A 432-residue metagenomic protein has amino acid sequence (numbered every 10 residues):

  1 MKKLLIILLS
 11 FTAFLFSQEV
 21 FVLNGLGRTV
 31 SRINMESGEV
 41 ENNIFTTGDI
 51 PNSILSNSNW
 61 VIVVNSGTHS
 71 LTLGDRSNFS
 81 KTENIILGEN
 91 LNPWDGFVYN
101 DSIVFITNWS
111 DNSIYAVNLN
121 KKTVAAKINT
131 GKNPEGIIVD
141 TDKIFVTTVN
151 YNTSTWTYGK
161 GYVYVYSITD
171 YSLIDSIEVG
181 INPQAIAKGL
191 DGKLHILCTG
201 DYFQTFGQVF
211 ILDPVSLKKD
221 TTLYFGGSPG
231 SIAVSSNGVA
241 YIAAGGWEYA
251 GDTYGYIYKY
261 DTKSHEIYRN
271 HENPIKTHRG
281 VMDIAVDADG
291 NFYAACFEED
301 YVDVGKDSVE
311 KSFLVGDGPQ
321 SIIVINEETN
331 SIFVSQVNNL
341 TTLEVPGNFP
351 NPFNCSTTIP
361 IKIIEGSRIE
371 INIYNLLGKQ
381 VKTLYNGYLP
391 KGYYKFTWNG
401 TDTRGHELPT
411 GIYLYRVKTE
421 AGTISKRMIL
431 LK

Functional and structural regions predicted by a protein language model:
M1-L4, K432: Positively charged n-region of N-terminal signal peptides that target proteins for export
K3-F14: Sec-dependent N-terminal signal peptides
F16-I332: Predominantly soluble domains enriched in secretory-pathway, periplasmic, or organellar proteins
G316, G387-Y394: Short proline/glycine- and polar residue-rich coil/turn motifs
F333-F349, F353-N375, T383-N386, K395-N399: Glycine-centered coil/turn sites that cap beta-strands in beta-rich domains
N375, D402, T419-A421: Surface-exposed loop/turn motifs at beta-strand-loop junctions within extracellular Ig-like and Fibronectin type III
K391, F396-T397, H406-K432: C-terminal tail/sorting-segment detector
